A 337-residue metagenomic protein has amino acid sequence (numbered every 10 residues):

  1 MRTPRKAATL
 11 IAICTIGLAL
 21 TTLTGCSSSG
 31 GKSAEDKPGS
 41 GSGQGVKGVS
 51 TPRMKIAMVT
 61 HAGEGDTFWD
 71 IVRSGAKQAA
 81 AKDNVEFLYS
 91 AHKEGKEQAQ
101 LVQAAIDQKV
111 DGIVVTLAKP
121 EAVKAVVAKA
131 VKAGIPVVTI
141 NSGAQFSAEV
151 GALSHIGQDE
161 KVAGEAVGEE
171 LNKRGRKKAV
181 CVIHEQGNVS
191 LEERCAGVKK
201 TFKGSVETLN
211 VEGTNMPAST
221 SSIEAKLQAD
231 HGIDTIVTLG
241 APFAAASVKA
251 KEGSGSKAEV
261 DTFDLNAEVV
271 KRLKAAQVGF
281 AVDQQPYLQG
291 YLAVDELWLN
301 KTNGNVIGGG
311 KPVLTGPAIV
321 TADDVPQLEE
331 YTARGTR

Functional and structural regions predicted by a protein language model:
M1-T24: Sec-dependent bacterial lipoprotein signal peptides
A12, S27, G43-G48, P52 (+2 more regions): Hinge/cleft segment of the Venus flytrap/periplasmic-binding protein
L23-S42: Bacterial lipoprotein signal-peptidase II cleavage site
P52-I56, G175-A179: Nucleotide donor/acceptor-binding cores
V59-R73, L88-E97, S142, H155-A166 (+5 more regions): Hinge/beta->alpha junction and helix N-cap segments in small-molecule ligand-binding domains
N84-V85, K109-G112, K132-V137, V150-G151 (+5 more regions): Loop/turn elements at helix/coil->beta-strand transitions in domains of secreted/extracellular proteins
V115-K132, V198, G213-K271: Hydrophobic alpha-helical
E121-V162, N266-K274, V278-G279, Q327-E329: Flexible loop/hinge segments that line or gate small-molecule binding clefts
